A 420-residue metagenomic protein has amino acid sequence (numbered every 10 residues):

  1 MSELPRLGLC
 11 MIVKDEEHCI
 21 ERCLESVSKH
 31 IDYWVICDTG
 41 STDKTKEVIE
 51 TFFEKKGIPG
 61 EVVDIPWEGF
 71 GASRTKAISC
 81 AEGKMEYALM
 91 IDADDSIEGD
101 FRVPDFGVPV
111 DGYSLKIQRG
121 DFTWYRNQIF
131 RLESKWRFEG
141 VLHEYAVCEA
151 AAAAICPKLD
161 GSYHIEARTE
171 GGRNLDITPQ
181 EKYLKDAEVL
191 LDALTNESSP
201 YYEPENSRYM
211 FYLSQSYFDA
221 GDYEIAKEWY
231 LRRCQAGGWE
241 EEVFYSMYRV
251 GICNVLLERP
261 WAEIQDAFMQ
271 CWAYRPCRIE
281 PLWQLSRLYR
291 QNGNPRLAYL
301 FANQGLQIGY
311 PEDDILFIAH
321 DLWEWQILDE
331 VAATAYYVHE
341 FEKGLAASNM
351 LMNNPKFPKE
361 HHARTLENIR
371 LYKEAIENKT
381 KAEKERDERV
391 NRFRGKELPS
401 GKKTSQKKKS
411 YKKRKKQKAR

Functional and structural regions predicted by a protein language model:
R6, G71-I78, M85-I91, D95-E228 (+1 more regions): Catalytic-site signature of metal-activated, phosphate-bearing donor transferases, centered on the GT-A/GT-A-like
C10-Y33: Short, well-formed alpha-helical segments that are part of the catalytic scaffolds of diverse glycosyltransferases
S26, H30, C37-I49, P66-W67 (+1 more regions): A conserved acidic beta->alpha catalytic loop
E47-K76, C80: Conserved donor nucleotide-binding strand/loop of the catalytic core
Y212, R249, Q284, E330 (+1 more regions): "A position-specific structural signal for the A-helix of alpha-solenoid helical repeats
A220, L257-E258, N292, V338 (+1 more regions): Structural motif corresponding to the intra-repeat A-B loop/turn of tetratricopeptide repeats
